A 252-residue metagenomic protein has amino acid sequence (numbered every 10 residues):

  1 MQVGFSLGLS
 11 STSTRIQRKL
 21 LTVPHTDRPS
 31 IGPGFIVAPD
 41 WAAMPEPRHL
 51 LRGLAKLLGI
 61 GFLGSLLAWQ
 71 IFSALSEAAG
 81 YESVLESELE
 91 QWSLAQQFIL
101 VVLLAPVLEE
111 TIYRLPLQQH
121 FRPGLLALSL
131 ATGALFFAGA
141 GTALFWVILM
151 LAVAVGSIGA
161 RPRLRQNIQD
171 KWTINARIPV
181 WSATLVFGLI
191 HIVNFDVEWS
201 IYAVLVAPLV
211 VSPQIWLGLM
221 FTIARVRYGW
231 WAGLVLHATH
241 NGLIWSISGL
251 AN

Functional and structural regions predicted by a protein language model:
Q2-A55: N-terminal juxtamembrane cytosolic/stromal segments of multi-pass membrane proteins
V37-D40, P47, L85-E88, T111-I112 (+1 more regions): Hydrophobic alpha-helical segments of integral membrane proteins, encompassing both true transmembrane helices
P45-G61, W172-I178: N-terminal membrane topogenic signal
G53-S65, V101, A183: Hydrophobic alpha-helical membrane-embedded or membrane-associated segments
G61-A78: Alpha-helical transmembrane segments of multi-pass membrane proteins
A79-L94: Perimembrane loop-to-helix junctions flanking transmembrane segments
V101-N252: Transmembrane helix-loop-helix hairpins at the membrane interface of multi-pass integral membrane proteins
